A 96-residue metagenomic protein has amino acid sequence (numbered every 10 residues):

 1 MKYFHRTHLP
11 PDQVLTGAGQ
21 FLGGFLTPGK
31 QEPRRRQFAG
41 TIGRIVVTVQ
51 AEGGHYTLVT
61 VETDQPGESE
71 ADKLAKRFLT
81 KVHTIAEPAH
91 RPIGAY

Functional and structural regions predicted by a protein language model:
M1-K30: Terminal, regulation- and interaction-focused segments at domain boundaries
K2, R6, R35, V59-E62: Conserved short-loop catalytic and cofactor-binding motifs
Q13, L22-G24, R36, V46 (+1 more regions): Amphipathic, alpha-helical segments enriched in basic
K30-F38: Short, hydrophobic/aromatic-rich segments at coil-to-beta transitions
A39-Y96: Beta-strand/loop substructures that line and gate deep hydrophobic ligand-binding cavities in soluble
